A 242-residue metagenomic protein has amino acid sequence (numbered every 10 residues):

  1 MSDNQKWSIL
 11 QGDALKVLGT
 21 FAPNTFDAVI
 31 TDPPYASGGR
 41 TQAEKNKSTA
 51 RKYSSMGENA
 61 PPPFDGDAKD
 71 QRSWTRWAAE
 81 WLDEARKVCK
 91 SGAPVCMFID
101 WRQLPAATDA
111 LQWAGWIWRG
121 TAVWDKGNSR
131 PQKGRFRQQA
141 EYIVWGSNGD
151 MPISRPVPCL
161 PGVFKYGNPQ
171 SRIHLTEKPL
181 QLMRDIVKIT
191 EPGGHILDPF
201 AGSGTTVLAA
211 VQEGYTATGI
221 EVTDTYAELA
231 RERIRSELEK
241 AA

Functional and structural regions predicted by a protein language model:
M1-E228: Core catalytic lobe of class I
M1-N4, R231-A242: Short, conserved SAM-binding/catalytic segment of Class I S-adenosyl-L-methionine-dependent methyltransferases
